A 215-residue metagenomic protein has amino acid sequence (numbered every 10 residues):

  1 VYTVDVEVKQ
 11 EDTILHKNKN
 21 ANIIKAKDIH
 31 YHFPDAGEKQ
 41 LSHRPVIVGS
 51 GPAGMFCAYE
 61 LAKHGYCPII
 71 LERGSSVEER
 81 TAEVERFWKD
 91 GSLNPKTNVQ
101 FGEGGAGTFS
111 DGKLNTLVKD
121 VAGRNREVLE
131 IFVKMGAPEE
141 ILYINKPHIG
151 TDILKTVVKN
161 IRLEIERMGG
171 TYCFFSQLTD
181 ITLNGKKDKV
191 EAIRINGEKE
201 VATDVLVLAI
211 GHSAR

Functional and structural regions predicted by a protein language model:
V1-R215: Residues forming the flavin
